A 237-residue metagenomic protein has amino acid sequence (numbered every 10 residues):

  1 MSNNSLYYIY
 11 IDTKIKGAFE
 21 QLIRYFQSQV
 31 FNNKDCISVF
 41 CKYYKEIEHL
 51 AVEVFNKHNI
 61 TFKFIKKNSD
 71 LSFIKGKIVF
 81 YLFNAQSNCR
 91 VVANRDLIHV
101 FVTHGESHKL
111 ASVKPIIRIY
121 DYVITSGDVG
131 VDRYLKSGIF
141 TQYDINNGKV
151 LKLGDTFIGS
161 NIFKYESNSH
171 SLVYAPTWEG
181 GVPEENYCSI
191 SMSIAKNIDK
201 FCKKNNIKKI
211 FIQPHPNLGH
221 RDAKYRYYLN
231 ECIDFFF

Functional and structural regions predicted by a protein language model:
M1, Q27, A111-V113: Short, flexible, solvent-exposed loop/turn segments with mixed acidic/basic and small polar residues
M1-S5, V30-K34, D70-G76, V92-R95 (+3 more regions): Flexible, charged surface loops at secondary-structure boundaries
S2-I15, T177: Nucleotide-activated donor-dependent transferases that construct or modify glycoconjugates
N4-Y8, K149, H170-L172: Residues that mark the start of a beta-strand
Y10-E20, S38-G159: Active-site and donor-binding regions of nucleotide-sugar-utilizing enzymes
K16-K34, T156-E231: Conserved catalytic-core segment of nucleotide-activated headgroup transferases in glycan assembly
I65-L71, D222-F237: Donor nucleotide-activated moiety binding/catalytic core segment of transferases that use nucleotide-activated donors
T141-I145, K203-N205, D234-F236: Short helix-capping segments at alpha-helix termini
